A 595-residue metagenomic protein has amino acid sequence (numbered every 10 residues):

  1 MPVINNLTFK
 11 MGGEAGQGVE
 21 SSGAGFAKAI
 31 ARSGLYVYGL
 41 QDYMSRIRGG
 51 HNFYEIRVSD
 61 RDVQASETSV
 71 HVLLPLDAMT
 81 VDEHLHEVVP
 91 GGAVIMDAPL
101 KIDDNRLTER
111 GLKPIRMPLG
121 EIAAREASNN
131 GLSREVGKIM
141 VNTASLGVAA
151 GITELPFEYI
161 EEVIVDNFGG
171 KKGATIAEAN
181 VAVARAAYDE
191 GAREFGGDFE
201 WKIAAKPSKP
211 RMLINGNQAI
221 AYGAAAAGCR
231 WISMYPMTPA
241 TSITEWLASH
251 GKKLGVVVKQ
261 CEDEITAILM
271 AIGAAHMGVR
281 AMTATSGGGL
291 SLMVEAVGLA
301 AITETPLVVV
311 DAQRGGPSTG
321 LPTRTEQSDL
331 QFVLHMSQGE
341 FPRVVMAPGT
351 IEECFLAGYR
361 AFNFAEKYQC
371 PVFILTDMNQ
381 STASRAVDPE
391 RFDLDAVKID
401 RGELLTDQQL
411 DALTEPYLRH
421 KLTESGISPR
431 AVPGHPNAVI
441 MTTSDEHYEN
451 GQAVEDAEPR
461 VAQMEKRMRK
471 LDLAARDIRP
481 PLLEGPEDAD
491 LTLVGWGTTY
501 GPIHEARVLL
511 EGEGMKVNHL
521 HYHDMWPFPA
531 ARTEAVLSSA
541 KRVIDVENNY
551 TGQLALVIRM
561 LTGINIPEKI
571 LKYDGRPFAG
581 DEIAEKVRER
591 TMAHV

Functional and structural regions predicted by a protein language model:
M1-A227, W231-S233: Active-site cofactor/cluster-binding pocket
V3-L85, W231, T238-H335, V344-A365 (+1 more regions): Thiamine diphosphate
N6, A127, V165-G169, R193-K209 (+6 more regions): Gly-rich Lys/Arg/Thr-decorated short loops/hinges at beta-loop-alpha junctions or inter-strand turns that position
M44-I47, K101-D104, I122-A123, T241 (+7 more regions): Short gly/pro/ser/thr-enriched loop/turn and capping motifs at secondary-structure boundaries
P75, I95-D97, P118, T285 (+5 more regions): Short beta-strand segments
V88-V94, R110-L112, V256, V279 (+2 more regions): A short helix->loop->beta-strand "cap" motif at the edges of active sites that frequently abuts
L213-N217, A221, A357, F362-V595: Flexible, low-complexity linker and terminal segments
